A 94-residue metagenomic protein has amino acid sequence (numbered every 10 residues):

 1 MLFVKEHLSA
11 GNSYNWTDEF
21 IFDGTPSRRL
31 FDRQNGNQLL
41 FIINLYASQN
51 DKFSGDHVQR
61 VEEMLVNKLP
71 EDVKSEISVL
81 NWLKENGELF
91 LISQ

Functional and structural regions predicted by a protein language model:
M1-Q38: Intrinsically disordered, low-complexity linker/tail regions enriched in Pro/Ser/Thr and polar/acidic residues
N12-N15, N35-N37, N44, N50 (+3 more regions): Detector for Asparagine
R28, L40-D51, V58-M64: Eukaryotic low-complexity, mixed-charge intrinsically disordered interaction/regulatory segments enriched in acidic
L30, Q34-Q38, D56, R60 (+1 more regions): Alpha-helix boundary/N-cap detector
D51-K52, V73: Charged, low-complexity interaction regions
R60-E71, K84: Amphipathic alpha-helical segments that form the core helices of the histone-fold
D72-Q94: Long, compositionally biased
